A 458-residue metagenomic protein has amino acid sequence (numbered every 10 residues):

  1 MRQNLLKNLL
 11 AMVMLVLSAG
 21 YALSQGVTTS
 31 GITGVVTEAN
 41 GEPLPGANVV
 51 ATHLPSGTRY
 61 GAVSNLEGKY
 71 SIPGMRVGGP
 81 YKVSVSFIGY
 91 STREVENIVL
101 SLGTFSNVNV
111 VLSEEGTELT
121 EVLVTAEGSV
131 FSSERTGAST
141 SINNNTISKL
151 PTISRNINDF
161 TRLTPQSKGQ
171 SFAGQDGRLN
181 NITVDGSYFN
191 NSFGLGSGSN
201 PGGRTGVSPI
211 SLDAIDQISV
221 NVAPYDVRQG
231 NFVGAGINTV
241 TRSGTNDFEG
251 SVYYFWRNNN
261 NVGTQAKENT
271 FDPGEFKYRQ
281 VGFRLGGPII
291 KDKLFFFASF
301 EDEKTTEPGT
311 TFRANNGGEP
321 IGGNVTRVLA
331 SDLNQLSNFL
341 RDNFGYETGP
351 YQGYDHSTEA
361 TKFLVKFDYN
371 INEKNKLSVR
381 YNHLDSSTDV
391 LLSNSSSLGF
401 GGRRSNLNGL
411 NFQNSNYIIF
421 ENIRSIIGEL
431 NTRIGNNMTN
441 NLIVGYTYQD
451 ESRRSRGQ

Functional and structural regions predicted by a protein language model:
A22-T125, S129: Periplasm-facing N-terminal accessory domains of Gram-negative outer-membrane beta-barrel systems
N65-L66, S91, E96-V111, E118-S243 (+3 more regions): Periplasmic N-terminal accessory/gating domains of Gram-negative outer-membrane beta-barrel systems
L100-S101, S139-N143, G198-N200, K267-F271 (+5 more regions): Flexible, surface-exposed loop regions and adjacent strand-edge segments of Gram-negative outer-membrane beta-barrel
A126, V252-N258, A298-D302, V379-H383 (+1 more regions): Transmembrane beta-barrel strands of outer-membrane/channel proteins
L212, R242-G244, Y278, I290-D292 (+2 more regions): Outer-membrane beta-barrel channels and translocator barrels
V222, T241, G287-I289, Y369-I371 (+1 more regions): Residue-level signature of outer-membrane beta-barrel architecture
V233-A235, R279-F283, T361-V365, N422-G428 (+1 more regions): Hydrophobic, lipid-facing positions within transmembrane beta-strands of outer-membrane proteins
D342, H356-E359, I371-Q458: Replace "related TpsB outer-membrane translocases also match" with "some related outer-membrane beta-barrels such as
